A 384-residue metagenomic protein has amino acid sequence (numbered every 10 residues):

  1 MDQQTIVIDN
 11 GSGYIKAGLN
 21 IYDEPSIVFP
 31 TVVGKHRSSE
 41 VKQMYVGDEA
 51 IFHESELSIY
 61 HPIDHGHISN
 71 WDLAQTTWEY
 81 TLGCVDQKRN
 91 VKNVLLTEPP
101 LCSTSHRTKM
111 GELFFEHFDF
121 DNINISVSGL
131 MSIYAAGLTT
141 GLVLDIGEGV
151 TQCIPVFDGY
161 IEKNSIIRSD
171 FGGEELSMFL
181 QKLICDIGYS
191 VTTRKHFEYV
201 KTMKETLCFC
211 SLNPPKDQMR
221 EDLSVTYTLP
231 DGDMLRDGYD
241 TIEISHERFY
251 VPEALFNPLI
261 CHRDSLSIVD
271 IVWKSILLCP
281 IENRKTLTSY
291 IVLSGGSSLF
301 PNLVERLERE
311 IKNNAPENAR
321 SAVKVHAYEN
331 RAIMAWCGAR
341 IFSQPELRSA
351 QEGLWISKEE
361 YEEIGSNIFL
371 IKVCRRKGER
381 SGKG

Functional and structural regions predicted by a protein language model:
M1-G384: C-terminal region/appendage detector
